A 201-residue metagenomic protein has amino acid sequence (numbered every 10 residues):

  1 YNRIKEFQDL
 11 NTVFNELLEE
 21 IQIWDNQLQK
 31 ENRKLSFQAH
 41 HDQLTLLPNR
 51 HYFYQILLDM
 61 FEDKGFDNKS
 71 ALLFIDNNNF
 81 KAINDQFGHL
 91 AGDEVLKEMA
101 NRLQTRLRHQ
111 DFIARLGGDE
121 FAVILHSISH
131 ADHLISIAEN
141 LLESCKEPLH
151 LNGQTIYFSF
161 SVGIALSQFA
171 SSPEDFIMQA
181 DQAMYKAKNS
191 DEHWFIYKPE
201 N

Functional and structural regions predicted by a protein language model:
N2-K30, K34: Amphipathic coiled-coil signaling helices used for dimeric signal transmission
R3-L10, G92, L134, P173: The cytosolic transmitter module of two-component sensor histidine kinases
L18, Q22, F61, L142-K146 (+2 more regions): Protein kinase-like catalytic domain
S36, H40, L46-A71, N78-R108 (+4 more regions): Conserved long alpha-helical elements within nucleotide-processing catalytic cores of c-di-GMP signaling and class III
D63, T105-Q110, L142-T155: Short catalytic/binding micro-motifs of nucleotide second-messenger systems
L72, F121, F160-I164: A structural signal for short, well-ordered beta-strand segments
I113, N140, H150, Q154-T155 (+1 more regions): Cyclic nucleotide signaling catalytic output domains
